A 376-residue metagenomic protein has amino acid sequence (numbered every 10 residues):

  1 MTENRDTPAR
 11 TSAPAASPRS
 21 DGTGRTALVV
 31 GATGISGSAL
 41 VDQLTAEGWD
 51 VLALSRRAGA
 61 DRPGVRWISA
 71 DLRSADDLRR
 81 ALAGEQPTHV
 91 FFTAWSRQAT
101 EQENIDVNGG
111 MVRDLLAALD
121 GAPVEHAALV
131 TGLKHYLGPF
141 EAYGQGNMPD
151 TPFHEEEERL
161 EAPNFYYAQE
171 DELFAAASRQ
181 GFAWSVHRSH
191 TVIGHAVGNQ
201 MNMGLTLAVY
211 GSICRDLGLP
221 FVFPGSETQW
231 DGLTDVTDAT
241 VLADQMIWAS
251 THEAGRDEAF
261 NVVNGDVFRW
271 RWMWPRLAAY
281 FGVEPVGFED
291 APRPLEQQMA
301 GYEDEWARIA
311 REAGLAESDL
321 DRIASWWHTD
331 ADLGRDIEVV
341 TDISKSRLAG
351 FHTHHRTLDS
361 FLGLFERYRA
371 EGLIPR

Functional and structural regions predicted by a protein language model:
G22-E47: N-terminal Rossmann NAD(P)H-binding glycine-rich loop of SDR-like oxidoreductase domains
W49-A60: Conserved glycine-rich Rossmann-like NAD(P)H-binding loop of the short-chain dehydrogenase/reductase
G59-D61, V65-D114: NAD(P)H-binding glycine-rich loop region in Rossmannoid oxidoreductase-like domains and their noncatalytic homologs
V90-F92, E103, G110-F165: Conserved Rossmann-fold NAD(P)-dependent oxidoreductase catalytic core, especially the SDR/UDP-sugar
E156-H190, H195: Active-site Tyr-X1-5-Lys
Q180, G194-Y210, T240, W248-F260 (+1 more regions): Glycine/proline-rich active-site loop of Rossmann-fold NAD(P)-dependent oxidoreductases
V209-T240: A conserved pocket-lining segment of Rossmann-fold NAD(P)-dependent short-chain dehydrogenase/reductase
L242-T329, G334, D342-S344, L348 (+1 more regions): Mid/C-terminal beta-alpha module of Rossmann-like enzyme folds, strongest in SDR-family dehydrogenases/epimerases
